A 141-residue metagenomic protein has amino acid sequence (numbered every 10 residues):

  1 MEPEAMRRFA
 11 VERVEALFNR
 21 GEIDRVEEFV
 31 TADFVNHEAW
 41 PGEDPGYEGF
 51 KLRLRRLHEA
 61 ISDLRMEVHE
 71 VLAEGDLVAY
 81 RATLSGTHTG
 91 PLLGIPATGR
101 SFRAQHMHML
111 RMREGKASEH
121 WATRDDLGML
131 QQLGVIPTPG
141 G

Functional and structural regions predicted by a protein language model:
M1-G141: C-terminal and inter-domain tail/linker signature
